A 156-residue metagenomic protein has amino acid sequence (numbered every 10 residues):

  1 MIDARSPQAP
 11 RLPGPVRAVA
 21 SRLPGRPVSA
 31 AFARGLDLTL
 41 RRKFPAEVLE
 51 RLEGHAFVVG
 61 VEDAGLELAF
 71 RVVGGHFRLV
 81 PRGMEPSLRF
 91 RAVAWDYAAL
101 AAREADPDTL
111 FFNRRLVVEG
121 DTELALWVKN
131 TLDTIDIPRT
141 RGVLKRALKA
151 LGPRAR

Functional and structural regions predicted by a protein language model:
M1-R156: Feature captures hydrophobic
